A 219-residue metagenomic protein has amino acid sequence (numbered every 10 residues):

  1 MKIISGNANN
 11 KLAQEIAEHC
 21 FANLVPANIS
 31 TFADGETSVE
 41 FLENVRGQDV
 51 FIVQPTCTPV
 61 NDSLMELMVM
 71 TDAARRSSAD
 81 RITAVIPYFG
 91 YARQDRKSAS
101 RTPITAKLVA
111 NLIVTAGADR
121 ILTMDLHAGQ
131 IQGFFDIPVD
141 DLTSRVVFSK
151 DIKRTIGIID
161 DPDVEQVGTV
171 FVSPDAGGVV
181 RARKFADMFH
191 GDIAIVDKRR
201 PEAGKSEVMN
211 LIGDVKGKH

Functional and structural regions predicted by a protein language model:
M1-H219: PRPP-associated nucleotide enzymes
